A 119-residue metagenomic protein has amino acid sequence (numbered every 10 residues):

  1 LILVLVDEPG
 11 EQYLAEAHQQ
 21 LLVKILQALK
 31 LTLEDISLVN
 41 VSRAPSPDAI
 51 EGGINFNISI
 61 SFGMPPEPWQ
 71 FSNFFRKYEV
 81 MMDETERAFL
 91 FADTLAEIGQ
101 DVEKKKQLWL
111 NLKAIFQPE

Functional and structural regions predicted by a protein language model:
L1-E119: A polyanion-binding, active-site-adjacent surface
